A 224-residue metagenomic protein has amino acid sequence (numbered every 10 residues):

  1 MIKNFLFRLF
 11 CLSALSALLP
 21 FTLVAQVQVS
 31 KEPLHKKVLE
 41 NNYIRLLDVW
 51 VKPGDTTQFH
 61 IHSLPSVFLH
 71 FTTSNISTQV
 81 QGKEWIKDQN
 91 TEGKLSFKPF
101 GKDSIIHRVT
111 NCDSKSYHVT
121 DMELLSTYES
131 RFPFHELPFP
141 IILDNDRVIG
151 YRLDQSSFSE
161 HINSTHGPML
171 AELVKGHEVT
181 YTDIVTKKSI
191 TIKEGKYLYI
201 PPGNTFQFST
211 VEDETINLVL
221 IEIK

Functional and structural regions predicted by a protein language model:
M1-S30: Bacterial Sec-dependent N-terminal signal peptides
Q26-R45: Short N-terminal segments immediately surrounding and downstream of signal-peptide cleavage
L39-Y43, G82-K102, I184-G203: Short acidic-glycine-tyrosine-enriched beta hairpin
R45-I61, Q79-Q81, F100-K102, V148-G167 (+3 more regions): Conserved short histidine dyad/triad with adjacent acidic residue
P65-H70, H161-V174: His/acidic/aromatic-lined binding-pocket segments of jelly-roll/cupin-type domains and related regulatory beta-sandwich
V67-T78, G176-T180: A short, solvent-exposed beta-strand micro-motif common in secreted/extracellular proteins
K98-S157: Surface-exposed beta-loop interaction hotspot
K102-L125, K193, P201-K224: Ligand-binding loop in jelly-roll beta-barrel domains
